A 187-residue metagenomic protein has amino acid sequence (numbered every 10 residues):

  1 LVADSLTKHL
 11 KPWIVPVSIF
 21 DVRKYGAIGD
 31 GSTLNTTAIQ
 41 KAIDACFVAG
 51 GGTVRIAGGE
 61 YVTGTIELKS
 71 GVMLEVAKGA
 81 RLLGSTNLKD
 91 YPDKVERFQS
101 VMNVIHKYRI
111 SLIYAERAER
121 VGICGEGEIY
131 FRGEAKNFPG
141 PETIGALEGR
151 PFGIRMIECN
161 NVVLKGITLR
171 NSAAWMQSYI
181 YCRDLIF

Functional and structural regions predicted by a protein language model:
L1-F187: Extracellular/periplasmic carbohydrate-active domains that bind, remodel, or depolymerize complex polysaccharides
